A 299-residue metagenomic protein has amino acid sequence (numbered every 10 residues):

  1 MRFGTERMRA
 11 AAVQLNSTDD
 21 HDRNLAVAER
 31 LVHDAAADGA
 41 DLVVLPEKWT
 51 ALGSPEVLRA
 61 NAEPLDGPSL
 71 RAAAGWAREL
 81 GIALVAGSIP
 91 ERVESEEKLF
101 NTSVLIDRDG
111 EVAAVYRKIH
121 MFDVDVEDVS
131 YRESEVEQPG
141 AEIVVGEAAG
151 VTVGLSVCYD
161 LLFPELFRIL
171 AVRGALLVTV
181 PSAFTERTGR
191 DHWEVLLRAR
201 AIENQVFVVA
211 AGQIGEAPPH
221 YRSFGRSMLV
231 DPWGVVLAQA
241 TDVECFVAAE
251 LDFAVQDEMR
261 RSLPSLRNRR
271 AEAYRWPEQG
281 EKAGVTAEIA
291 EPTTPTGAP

Functional and structural regions predicted by a protein language model:
M1-L42: N-terminal glycine-/serine-/threonine-rich phosphate-binding loop
R2-A10, V145-G154, L177: Beta-strand-turn-beta hairpins that frame and shape the catalytic cleft of phosphate-ester-processing enzymes
H21, R30-D109, V115, F184-R200 (+1 more regions): Cys-nucleophile CN-hydrolase/nitrilase-fold catalytic domain and related Cys-dependent amidase chemistry that acts on
A51, V104, V115-F122, M228 (+1 more regions): Short beta->alpha transition motifs characteristic of CBS
L65-V85, T152, C158-V247: CN hydrolase (nitrilase-like) catalytic-core segments centered on the catalytic cysteine and neighboring Lys/Glu
A86-S88, T102-L105, V144-G146, S227-L229 (+1 more regions): Short beta-strand scaffold segments in enzyme catalytic cores
E94-R173, E186-V195, R261-S265: Active-site catalytic loop in hydrolytic enzyme cores
G212-P299: C-terminal beta-strand edge segments of enzyme domains
